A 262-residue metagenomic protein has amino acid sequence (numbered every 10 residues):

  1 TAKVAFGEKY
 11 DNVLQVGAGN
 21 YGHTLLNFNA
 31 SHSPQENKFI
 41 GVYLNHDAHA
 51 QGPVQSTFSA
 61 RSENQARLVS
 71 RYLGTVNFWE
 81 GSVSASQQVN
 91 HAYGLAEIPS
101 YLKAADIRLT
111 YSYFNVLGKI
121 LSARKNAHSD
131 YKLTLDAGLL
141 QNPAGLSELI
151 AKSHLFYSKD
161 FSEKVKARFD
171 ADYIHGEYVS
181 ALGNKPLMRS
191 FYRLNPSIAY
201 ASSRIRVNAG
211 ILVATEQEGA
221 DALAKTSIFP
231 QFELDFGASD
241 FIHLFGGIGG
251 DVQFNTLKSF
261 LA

Functional and structural regions predicted by a protein language model:
A5-V54, F58-A66: Outer-membrane beta-barrel translocator/receptor signature
N12-L14, I40-V42, W79-V83, S129-L135 (+4 more regions): Transmembrane beta-strands of outer-membrane beta-barrel proteins
A18-N20, H46-A50, G74, A85-H91 (+6 more regions): Transmembrane beta-strands of outer-membrane beta-barrel pores
F28-H32, V42, L68-Y72, V116-S122 (+3 more regions): Residues on the lipid-exposed face of transmembrane beta-strands in outer-membrane beta-barrel proteins
Q35-N37, G74-N77, K125, S158-K164 (+2 more regions): Outer-membrane beta-barrel channels and translocator barrels
H49-R67, R71, W79-D130, D136-I150: Flexible loop and strand-edge segments within Gram-negative outer membrane beta-barrel domains
P53-T57, H91-S100, P143-I150, Y178-L187 (+2 more regions): Outer-membrane beta-barrel translocator domains and adjoining extracellular loop/strand segments of Gram-negative
S239-A262: Surface-exposed extracellular loop regions of Gram-negative outer-membrane beta-barrel proteins, predominantly
